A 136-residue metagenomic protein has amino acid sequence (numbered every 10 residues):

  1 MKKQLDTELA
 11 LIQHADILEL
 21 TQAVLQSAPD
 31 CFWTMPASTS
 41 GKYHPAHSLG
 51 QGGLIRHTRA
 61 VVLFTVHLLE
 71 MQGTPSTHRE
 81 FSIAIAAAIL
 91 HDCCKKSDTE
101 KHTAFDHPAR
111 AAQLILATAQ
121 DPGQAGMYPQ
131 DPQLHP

Functional and structural regions predicted by a protein language model:
M1-E100: Acidic/His-rich, divalent-metal-binding segments that scaffold phosphate/diphosphate chemistry
E19, Q26, I115-A117, H135: Compositionally biased amphipathic helical and low-complexity segments enriched in hydrophobic
V61-T65, F105-D121: An active-site-proximal "capping" alpha-helix that borders the catalytic cofactor pocket
L68-Q72, T118-A125: Solvent-exposed amphipathic alpha-helical surface segments
S76-E80, D106, Q133: Alpha-helix N-cap and coil->helix boundary residues
A84-I85, Q120-P136: Histidine/acidic-rich helix-loop-helix segments that form or flank divalent-metal centers in metalloenzyme catalytic
D98-F105, G123-Y128: Short conserved catalytic/interaction loops centered on acidic-Pro-aromatic/His motifs
